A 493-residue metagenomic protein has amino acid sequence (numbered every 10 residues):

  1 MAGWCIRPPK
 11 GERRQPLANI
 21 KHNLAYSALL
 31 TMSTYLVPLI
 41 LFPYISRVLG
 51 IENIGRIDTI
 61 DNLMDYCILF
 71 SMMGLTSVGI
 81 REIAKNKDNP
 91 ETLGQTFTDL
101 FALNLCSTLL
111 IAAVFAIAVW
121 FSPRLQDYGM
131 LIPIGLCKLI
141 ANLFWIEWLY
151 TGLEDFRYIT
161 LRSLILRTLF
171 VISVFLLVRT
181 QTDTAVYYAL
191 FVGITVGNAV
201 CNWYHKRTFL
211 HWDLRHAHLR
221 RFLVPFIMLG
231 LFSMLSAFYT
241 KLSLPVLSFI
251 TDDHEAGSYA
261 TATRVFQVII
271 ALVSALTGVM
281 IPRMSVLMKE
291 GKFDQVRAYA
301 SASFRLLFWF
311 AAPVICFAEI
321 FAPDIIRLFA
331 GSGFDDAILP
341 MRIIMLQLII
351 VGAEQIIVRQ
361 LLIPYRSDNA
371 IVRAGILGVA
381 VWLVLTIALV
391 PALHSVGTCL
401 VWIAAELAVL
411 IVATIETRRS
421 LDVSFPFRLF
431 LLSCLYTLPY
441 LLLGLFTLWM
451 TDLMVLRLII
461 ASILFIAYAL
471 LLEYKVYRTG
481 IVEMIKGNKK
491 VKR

Functional and structural regions predicted by a protein language model:
A2-R13, L445-R493: Membrane-proximal transmembrane or re-entrant/amphipathic helices at the cytosolic face
G3, N19-S77, A112, V171 (+2 more regions): Signature of the first transmembrane helix
I6-P16, R157-T160, T184-Y188, G197-K241 (+5 more regions): Interhelical loop/hinge segments that connect adjacent transmembrane helices in multipass membrane
H22-P38, L166, V186-N202, K206 (+4 more regions): Transmembrane helical elements of multi-pass membrane transporters/channels
P43, M72-D88, A262, F266-F304 (+2 more regions): Helix-loop junctions and terminal segments of transmembrane helices in multi-pass membrane transport/translocation
V119-G135, A318-I349, A353: Interfacial segments at transmembrane-helix termini and the short loops linking adjacent helices
G129, L139-R162, L346-I376: Membrane-interface junctions at transmembrane-helix termini in multi-pass inner-membrane proteins
G129, P133-L136, T160-T208, V224-P225 (+3 more regions): Hydrophobic alpha-helical transmembrane segments
